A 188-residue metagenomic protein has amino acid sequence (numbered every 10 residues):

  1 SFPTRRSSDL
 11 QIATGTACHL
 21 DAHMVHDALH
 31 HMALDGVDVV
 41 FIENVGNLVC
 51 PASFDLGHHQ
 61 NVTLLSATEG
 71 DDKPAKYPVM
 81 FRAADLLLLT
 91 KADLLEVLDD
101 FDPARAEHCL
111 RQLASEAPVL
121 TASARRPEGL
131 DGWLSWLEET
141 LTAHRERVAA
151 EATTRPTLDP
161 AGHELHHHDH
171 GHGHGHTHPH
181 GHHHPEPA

Functional and structural regions predicted by a protein language model:
F2-S7: Short, small-residue-biased leader/transition segments that mark boundaries at the very start of proteins
D9-Q11, N61, V119-T121: Conserved beta-strand scaffold positions in the cores of enzyme catalytic domains, especially in NTP/NDP-utilizing
Q11-H19, M24-A52, S66-G70: Switch II (G3) loop of P-loop NTPases
A17, D21-M24, N44, G57 (+4 more regions): Helical mechanochemical/support elements of P-loop NTPase systems and associated helical scaffolds
A33, N44, P51-E69, Y77-L89: Inter-motif core of Ras-like GTPase G domains
V49-D55, D72-A75, E96-P103: Conserved ATPase-coupling elements of RecA-like P-loop NTPase cores
L94-E151: Canonical P-loop GTPase G-domain recognition
A150-A188: Histidine-centered metal-binding segments
